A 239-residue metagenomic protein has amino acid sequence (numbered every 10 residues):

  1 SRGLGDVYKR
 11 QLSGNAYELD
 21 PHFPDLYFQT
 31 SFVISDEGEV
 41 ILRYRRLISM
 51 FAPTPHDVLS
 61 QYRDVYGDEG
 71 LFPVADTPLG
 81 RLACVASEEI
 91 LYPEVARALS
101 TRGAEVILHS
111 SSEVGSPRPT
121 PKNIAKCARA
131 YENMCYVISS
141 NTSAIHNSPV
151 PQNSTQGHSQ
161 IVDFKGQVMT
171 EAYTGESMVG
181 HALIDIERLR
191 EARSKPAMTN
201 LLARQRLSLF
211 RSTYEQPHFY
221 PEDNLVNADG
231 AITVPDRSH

Functional and structural regions predicted by a protein language model:
R2-S13, R81, S87-L183: CN hydrolase (nitrilase-like) catalytic-core segments centered on the catalytic cysteine and neighboring Lys/Glu
Y8, Y27-F28, Y44, Y92 (+4 more regions): Aromatic side chains
N15-Y17: Short, surface-exposed recognition loops or helix-turn segments adjacent to catalytic cores
L19-E105, G115-A128, K195: Active-site catalytic loop in hydrolytic enzyme cores
E37-V40, D57-L59, Y66-G70, L99-S100 (+6 more regions): Glycine-rich loops and low-complexity Gly/Arg-rich segments that provide flexible linkers or classic glycine-based
F51-T54, Y62-V65, A86, S116-P117 (+4 more regions): A short linear-motif detector with a strong N-terminal bias
N141-H239: C-terminal beta-strand edge segments of enzyme domains
